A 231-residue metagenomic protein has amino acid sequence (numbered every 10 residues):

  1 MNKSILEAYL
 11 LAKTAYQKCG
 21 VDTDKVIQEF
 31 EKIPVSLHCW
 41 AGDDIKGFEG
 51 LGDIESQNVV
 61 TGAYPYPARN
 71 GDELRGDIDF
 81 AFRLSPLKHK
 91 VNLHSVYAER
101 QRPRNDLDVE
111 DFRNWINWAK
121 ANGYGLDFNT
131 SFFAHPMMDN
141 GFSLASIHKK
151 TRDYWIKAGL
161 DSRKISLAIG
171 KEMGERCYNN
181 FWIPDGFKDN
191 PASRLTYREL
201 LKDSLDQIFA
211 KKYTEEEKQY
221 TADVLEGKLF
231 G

Functional and structural regions predicted by a protein language model:
M1-I147, Y154, R163-K164: Alpha/beta catalytic barrel-like cores
D111-L126, S131-G231: Active-site acidic/histidine proton-transfer and metal-coordination neighborhood in alpha/beta enzyme cores
